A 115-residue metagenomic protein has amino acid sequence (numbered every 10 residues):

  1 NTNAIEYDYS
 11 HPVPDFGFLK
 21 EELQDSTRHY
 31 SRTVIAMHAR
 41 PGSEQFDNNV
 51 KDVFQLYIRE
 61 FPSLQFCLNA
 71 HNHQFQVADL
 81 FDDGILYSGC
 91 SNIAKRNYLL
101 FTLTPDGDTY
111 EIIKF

Functional and structural regions predicted by a protein language model:
N3-D82: His/acidic metal-ligating clusters that form di-metal
F75-F115: Binuclear metal-dependent phosphoesterase catalytic core
